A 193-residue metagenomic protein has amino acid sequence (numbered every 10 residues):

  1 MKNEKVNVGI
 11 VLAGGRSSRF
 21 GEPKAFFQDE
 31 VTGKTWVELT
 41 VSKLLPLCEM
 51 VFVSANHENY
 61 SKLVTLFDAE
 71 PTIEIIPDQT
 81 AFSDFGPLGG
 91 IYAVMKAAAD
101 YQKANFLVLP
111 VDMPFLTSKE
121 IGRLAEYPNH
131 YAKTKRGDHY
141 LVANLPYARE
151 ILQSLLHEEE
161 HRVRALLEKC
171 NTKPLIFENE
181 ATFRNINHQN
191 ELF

Functional and structural regions predicted by a protein language model:
K2-H139, Y147-E160, E168-T182: Nucleotide and nucleotide-moiety/phosphate-recognizing core
F67-D68, N190-L192: Short low-complexity, flexible loop/linker segments enriched in glycine and/or proline with clustered acidic
A143: Short, glycine-/aromatic-enriched active-site segment of Class I SAM-dependent methyltransferases
P146, H188: Short, conserved phosphate/pyrophosphate- and ester-handling motifs at nucleotide-, phospho-/glycolipid
I151-L152, E191-F193: Short amphipathic alpha-helices within nucleic acid-binding modules
